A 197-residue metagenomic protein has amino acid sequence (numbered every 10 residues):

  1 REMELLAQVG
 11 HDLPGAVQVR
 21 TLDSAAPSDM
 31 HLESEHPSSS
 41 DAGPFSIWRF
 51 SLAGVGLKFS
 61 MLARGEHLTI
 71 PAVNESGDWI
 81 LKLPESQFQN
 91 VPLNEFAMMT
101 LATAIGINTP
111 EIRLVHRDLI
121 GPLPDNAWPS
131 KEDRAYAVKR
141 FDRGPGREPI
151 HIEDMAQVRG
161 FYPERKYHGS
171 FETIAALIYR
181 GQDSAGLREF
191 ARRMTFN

Functional and structural regions predicted by a protein language model:
R1-N197: Phosphate/dinucleotide-binding and metal-coordinating scaffold of catalytic cores in nucleotide-dependent enzymes
